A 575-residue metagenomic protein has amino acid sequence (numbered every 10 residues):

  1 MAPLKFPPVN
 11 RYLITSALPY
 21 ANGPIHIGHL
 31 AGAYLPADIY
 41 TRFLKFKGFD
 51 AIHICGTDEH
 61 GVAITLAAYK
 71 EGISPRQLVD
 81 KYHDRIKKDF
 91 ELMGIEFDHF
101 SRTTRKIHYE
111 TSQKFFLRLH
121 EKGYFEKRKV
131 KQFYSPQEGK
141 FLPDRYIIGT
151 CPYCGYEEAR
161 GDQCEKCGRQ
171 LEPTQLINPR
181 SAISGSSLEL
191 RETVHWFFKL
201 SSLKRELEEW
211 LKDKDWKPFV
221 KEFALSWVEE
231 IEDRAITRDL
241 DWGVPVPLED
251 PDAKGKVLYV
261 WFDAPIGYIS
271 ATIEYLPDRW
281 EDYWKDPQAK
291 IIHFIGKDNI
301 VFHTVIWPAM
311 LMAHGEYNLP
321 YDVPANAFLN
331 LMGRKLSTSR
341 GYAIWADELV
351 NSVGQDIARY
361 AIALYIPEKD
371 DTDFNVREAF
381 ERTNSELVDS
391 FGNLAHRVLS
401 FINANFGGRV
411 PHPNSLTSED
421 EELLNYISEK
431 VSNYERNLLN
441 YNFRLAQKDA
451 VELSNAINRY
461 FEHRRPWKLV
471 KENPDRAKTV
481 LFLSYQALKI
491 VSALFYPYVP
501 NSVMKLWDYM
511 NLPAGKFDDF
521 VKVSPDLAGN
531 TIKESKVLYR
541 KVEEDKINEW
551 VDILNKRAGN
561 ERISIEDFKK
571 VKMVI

Functional and structural regions predicted by a protein language model:
M1-R11, G56, R128-Q137, G149-K166 (+3 more regions): Basic, alpha-helical terminal appendages of large translation-related enzymes
A2-E209: N-terminal, positively charged nucleic-acid-binding surface of large information/translation enzymes
P3-C55, I107-T111, I177-A404, A446-A450 (+1 more regions): Structured secondary-structure scaffolds
T111-R118, A264-G267, S390-F401, Y426 (+4 more regions): Alpha-helical scaffold segments in carbohydrate-active enzymes
Q132-Q137, A325-F328, R377-A379, P411-S418 (+2 more regions): A glycine-rich phosphate-binding loop feature that marks nucleotide/adenosyl-phosphate handling sites
R145-E157, F294, F374-L387, E429-K448: Extended, non-catalytic structural segments that build the interaction scaffolds of large macromolecular assemblies
D213-K214, P251-K254, L276-P287, G407-N425 (+2 more regions): Short, glycine- and charge-enriched coil/turn segments that flank and shape catalytic ligand pockets
I300, Y365, K369, E378 (+3 more regions): Active-site-proximal binding-pocket segments
